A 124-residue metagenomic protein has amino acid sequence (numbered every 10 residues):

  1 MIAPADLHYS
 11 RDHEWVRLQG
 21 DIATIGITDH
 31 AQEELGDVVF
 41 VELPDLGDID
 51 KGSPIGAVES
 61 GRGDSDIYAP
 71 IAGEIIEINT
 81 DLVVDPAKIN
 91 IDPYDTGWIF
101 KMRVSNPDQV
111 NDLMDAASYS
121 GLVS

Functional and structural regions predicted by a protein language model:
M1-A57, D64, A87, I91-S124: Acidic, low-complexity mobile loops and tails
H13, G47, A69-E77: Generic structural motif
S60, T80: Short, conserved catalytic or interaction motifs in soluble domains
E77-N79, N106: Poly-acidic low-complexity segments
